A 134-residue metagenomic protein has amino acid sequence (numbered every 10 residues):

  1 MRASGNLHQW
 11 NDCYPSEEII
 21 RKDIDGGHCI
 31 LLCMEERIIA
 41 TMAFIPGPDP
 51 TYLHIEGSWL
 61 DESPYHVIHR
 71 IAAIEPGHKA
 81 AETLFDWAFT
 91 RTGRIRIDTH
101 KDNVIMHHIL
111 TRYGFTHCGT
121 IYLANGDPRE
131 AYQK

Functional and structural regions predicted by a protein language model:
M1-I19: Conserved GNAT-fold acetyl-CoA-binding loop/helix
R21-L31, P48-D49: A short helix-loop-beta-strand connector motif used in the catalytic cores of GNAT acetyltransferases and, in some
G27-F44: Conserved beta-hairpin
A43-P76: Conserved acyl-donor/pantetheine-binding loop and adjacent beta-alpha core of acyl/acetyltransferases and related
A73-T90, H107-R112: Conserved acetyl-CoA-binding loop-helix of GNAT-fold acetyltransferases
D86, D102-G119, D127: Conserved active-site alpha-helix within GNAT-family acetyltransferase domains
T90-K101: Conserved GNAT acetyl-CoA-binding A-motif
L123-K134: C-terminal "cap" of GNAT-fold acetyltransferases
